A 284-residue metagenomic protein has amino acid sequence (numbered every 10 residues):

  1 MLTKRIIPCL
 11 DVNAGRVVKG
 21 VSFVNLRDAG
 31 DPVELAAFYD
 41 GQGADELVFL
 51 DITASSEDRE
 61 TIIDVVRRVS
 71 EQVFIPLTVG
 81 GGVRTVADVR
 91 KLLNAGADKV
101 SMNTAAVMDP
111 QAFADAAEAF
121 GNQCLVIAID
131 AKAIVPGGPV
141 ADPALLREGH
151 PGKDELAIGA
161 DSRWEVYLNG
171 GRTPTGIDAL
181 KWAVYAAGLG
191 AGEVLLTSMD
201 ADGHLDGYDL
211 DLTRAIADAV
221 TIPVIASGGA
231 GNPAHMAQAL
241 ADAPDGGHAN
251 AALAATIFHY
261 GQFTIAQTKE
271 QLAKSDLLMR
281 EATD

Functional and structural regions predicted by a protein language model:
K4-L10, K19, L47-F49, L77-G81 (+5 more regions): Hydrophobic faces of well-ordered beta-strands that scaffold small-molecule active sites in alpha/beta enzyme cores
D11, Y39, L47, V79 (+6 more regions): Conserved, mostly hydrophobic/aromatic
V12-A14, V18, A97-L195, D200-A201: Conserved anion-binding
D28-D40, R84-R90, T175-Y185, H235-M236: Short, acidic/polar
E46-D64, T104, L195-D206: Glycine-rich, proline-tolerant flexible connector loops at the mouths of alpha/beta enzymes
E57-G80, D115-D130, L205-G231, S275-L277: Alpha-helix-loop-beta-strand connector modules within alpha/beta enzyme cores
V73, L77-K99, V135, D211-A251: Catalytic cores of alpha/beta
F113-F120, L240-T283: C-terminal helical cap(s) of enzyme catalytic domains, especially alpha/beta-barrels
